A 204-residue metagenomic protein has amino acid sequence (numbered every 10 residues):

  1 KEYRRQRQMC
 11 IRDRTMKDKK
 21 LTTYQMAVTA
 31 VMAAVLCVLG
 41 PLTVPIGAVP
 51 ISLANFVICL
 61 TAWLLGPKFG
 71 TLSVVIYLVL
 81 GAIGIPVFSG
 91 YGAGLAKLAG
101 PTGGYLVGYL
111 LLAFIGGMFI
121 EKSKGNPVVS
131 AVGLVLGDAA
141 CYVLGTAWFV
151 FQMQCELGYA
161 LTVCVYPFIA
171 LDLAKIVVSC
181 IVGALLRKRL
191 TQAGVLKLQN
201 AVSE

Functional and structural regions predicted by a protein language model:
K1-D13: Single conserved hydrophobic/aromatic residue that forms the stacking wall/gate of nucleotide- or nucleobase-binding
R12-A33, Y159, V163-E204: Alpha-helical transmembrane segments and their cytosolic interface
M16-T71: Hydrophobic transmembrane alpha-helices
M26-V31, F56-L60, G70-I76, T102-V107 (+4 more regions): Hydrophobic alpha-helical transmembrane segments
V31, V38, L95-V143: Short helix-perturbing small/polar motifs within transmembrane alpha-helices
L36, S73, G81, L112 (+5 more regions): Alpha-helical transmembrane segments of multipass membrane proteins
G40-I51, L78-L112: Interfacial aromatic-anchored transmembrane helix boundaries in multi-pass membrane proteins
I85-Y91, W148-T162: Interfacial helix-loop-helix junctions of multi-pass membrane proteins
